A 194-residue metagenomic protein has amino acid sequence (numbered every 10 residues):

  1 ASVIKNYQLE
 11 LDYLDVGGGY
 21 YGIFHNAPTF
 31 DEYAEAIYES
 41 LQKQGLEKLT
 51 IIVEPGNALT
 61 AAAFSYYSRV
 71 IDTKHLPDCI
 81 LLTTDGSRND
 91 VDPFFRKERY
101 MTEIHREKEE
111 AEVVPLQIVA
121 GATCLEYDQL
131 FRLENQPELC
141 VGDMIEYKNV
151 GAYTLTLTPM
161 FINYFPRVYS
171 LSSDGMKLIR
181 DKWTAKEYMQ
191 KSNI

Functional and structural regions predicted by a protein language model:
A1-T73, Q136: Active-site loop/helix belt of alpha/beta enzymes
A36, T50-I194: Charged (often Lys/Glu-rich) extended helix/loop segments that serve as interaction or gating elements
